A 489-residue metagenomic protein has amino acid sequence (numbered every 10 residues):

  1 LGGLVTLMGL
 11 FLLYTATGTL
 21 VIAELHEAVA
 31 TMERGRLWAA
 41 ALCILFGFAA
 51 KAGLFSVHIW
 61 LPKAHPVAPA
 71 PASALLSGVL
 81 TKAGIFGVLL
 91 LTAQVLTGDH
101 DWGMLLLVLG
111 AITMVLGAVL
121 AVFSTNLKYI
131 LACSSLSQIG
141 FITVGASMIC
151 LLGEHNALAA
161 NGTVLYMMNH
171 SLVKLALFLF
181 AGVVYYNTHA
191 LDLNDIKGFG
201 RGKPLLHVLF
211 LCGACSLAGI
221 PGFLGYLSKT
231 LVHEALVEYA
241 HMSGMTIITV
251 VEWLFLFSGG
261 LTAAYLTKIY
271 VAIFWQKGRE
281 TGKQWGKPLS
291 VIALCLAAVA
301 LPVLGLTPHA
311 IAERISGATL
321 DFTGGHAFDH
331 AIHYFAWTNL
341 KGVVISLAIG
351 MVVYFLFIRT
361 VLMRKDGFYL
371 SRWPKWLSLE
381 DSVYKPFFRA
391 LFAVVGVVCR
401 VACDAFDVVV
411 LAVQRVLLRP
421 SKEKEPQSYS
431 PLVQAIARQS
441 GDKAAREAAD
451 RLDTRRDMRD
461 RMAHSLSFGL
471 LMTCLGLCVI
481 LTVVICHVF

Functional and structural regions predicted by a protein language model:
G2-G286, L306: Hydrophobic transmembrane alpha-helices and their helix-loop junctions in integral membrane proteins
C43-L45, L76, L165, A240-M242 (+6 more regions): Aromatic-residue detector
S290-T307, I311-V479: Membrane-interface and transmembrane segments of multi-pass membrane proteins
I480-F489: Juxtamembrane boundary at the C-terminal end of a transmembrane helix
